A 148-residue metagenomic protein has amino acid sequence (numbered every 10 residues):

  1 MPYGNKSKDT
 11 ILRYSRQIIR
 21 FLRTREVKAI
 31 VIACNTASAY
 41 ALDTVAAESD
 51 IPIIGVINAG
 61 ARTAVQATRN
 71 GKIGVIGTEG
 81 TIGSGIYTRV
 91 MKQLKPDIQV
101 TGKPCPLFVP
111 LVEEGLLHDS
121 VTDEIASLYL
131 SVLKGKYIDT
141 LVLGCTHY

Functional and structural regions predicted by a protein language model:
M1-Y148: Non-catalytic structural scaffold of enzyme domains
